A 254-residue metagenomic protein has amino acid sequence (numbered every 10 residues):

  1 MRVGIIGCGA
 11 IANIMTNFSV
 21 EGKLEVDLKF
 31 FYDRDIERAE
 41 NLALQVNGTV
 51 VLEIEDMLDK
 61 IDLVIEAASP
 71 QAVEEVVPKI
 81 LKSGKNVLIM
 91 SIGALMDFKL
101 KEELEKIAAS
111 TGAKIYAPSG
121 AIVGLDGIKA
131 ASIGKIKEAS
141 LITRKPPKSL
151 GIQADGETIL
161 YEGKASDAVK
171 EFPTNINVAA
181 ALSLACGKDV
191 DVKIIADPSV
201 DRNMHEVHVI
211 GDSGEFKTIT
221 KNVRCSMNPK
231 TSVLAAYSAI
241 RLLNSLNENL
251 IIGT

Functional and structural regions predicted by a protein language model:
M1-N41: N-terminal Rossmann-like dinucleotide-binding module
R34-K60: Conserved N-terminal Rossmann-fold NAD(P) cofactor-binding segment
G48, S83-N86, S110-A113: A short helix->loop->beta-strand "cap" motif at the edges of active sites that frequently abuts
L52-K82, L95-F98: Beta-loop-alpha module in the N-terminal Rossmann-like domain of NAD(P)-dependent dehydrogenases, especially those
E66, I89, K114-S119: General beta-strand structural signal in soluble alpha/beta enzymes
I92-A113: Rossmann-fold NAD(P)-binding glycine/threonine-rich loop
I115-Y116, A121-T254: Active-site-lining helix/loop region of Rossmann-like oxidoreductase modules
